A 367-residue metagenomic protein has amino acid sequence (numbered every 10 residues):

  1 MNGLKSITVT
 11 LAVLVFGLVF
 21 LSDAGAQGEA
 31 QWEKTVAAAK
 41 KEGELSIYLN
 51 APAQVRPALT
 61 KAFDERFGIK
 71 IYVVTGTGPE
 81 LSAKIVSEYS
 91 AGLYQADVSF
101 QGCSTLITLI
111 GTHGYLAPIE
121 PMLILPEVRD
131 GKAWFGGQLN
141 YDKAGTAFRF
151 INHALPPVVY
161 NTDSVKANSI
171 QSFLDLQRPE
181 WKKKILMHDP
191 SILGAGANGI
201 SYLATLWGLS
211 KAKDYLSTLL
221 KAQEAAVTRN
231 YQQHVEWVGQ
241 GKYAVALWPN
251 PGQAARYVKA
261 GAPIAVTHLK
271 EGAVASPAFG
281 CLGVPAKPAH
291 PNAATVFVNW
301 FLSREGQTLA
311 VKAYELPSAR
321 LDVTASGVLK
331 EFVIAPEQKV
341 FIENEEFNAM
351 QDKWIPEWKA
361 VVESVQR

Functional and structural regions predicted by a protein language model:
V9-V19: Bacterial N-terminal signal peptides
E29-K40, E44-K70: Short, polar/charged alpha-helical segment
S46-T60, Y72-V86, Y94-G239: Extracytoplasmic ligand-binding site segments that recognize negatively charged/polar headgroups
T105-L109, A244-I264: A ligand-binding cleft/hinge motif common to bilobed small-molecule-binding domains
P157-S164, I200-A204, P277-H290, L309-A313: A bilobed periplasmic-binding-protein/Venus flytrap-type ligand-binding module shared by bacterial periplasmic
K183-I192, W300-T324: Periplasmic-binding protein-like
Y215-K221, A225-T228, Q232, A260-A286: Periplasmic-binding protein-like
T324-R367: Extracellular/periplasmic bilobal clamshell ligand-binding domains
